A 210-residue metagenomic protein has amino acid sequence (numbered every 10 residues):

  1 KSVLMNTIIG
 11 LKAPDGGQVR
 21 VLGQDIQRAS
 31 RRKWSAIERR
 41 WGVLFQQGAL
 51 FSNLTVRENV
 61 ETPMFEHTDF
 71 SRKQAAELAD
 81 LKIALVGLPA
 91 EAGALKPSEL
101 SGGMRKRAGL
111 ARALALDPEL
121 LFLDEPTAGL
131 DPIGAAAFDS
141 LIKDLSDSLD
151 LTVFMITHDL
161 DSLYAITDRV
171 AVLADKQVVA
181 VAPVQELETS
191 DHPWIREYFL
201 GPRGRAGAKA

Functional and structural regions predicted by a protein language model:
I9: Helix-to-loop junction immediately C-terminal to a conserved catalytic motif
G17-D25: Conserved ABC transporter NBD signature motif
D25, K73-E91: Conserved ABC ATPase "signature" region
K96-L100, M104: Conserved ABC ATPase signature
D117: Conserved catalytic motifs of ABC-family nucleotide-binding domains
L121-D124: Catalytic Walker B motif of ABC-type/P-loop ATPase nucleotide-binding domains
